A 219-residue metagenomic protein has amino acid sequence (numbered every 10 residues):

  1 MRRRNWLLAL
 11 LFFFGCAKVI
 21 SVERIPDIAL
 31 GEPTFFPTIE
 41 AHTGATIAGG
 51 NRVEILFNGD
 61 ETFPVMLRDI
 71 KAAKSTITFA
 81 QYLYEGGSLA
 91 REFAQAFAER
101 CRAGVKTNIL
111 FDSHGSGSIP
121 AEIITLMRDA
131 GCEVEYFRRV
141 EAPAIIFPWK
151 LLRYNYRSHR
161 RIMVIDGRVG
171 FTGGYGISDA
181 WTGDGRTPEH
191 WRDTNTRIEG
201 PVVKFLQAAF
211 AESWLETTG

Functional and structural regions predicted by a protein language model:
M1-F14: Sec-dependent bacterial lipoprotein signal peptides
F12-E32: Bacterial Sec signal peptide processing site at the extreme N-terminus
C16, T34-A73, L83-G219: HKD-type phospholipase D/PLD-like phosphodiesterase module
I77: Active-site microenvironments that recognize anionic phosphate/pyrophosphate groups
